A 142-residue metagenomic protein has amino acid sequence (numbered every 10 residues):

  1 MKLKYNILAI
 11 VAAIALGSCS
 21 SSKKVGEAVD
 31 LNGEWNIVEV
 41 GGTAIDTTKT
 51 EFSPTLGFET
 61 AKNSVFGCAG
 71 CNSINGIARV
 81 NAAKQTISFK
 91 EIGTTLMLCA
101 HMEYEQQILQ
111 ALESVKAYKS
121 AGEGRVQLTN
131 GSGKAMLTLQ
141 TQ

Functional and structural regions predicted by a protein language model:
M1-D30: Bacterial Sec-dependent N-terminal signal peptides
C19-Q142: Lipid interaction determinants
